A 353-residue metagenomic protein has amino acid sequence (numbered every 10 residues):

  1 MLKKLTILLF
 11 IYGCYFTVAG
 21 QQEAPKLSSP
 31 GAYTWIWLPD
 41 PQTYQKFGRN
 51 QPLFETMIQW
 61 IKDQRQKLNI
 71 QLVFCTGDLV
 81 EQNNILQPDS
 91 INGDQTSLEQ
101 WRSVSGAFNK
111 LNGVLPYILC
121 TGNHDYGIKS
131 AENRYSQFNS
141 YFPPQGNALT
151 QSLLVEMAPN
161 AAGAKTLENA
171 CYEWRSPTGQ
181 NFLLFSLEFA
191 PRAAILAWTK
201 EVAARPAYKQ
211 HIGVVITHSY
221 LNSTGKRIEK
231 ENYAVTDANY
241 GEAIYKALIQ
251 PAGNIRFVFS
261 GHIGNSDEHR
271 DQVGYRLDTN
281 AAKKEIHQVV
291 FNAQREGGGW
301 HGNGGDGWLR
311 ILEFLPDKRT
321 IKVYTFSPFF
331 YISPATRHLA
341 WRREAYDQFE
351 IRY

Functional and structural regions predicted by a protein language model:
G20-Q95: N-terminal active-site segment of His-dependent metallophosphoesterases
S29, G302-Y353: A short C-terminal boundary segment appended to hydrolase-like catalytic domains
A32-Q45, G179-A190, I216, H287-N292 (+1 more regions): Active-site-proximal beta-strand elements of phosphoester/diester hydrolases
W37-P39, Q71-D78, G113-G122, L187 (+4 more regions): Active-site neighborhood of phospho(di)ester-bond hydrolases with catalytic His/Asp-centered motifs
Y44-K46, E81-N83, T121-S130, L167-A170 (+5 more regions): Active-site environment of divalent metal-dependent phosphoester hydrolases
I85-A197, Y208, E268-V290, R310-E313 (+1 more regions): Extended active-site neighborhood of metal-dependent phosphoesterases/phosphodiesterases
G93-S97, A193-A197, P206-R256: Active-site-proximal segments of metal-dependent phosphoesterases and phosphodiesterases across multiple
T236-P316: Conserved beta-sheet core of the metallophosphoesterase superfamily
